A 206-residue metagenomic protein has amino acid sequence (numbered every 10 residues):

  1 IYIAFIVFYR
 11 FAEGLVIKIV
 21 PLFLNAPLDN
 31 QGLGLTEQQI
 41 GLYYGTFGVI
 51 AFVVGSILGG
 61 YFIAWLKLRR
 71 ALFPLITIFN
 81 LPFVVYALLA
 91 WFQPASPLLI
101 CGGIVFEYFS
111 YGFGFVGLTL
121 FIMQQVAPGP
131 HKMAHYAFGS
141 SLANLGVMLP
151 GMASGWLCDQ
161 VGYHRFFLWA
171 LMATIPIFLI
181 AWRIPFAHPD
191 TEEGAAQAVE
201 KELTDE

Functional and structural regions predicted by a protein language model:
I1-V16: Pair of pore-lining "gating" transmembrane helices in MFS-fold secondary transporters
Y9, K18-I40: Short amphipathic helix-loop junctions that connect adjacent transmembrane helices in Major Facilitator Superfamily/SLC
V20, F113-P128: Intracellular juxtamembrane helix-capping segments at the cytosolic ends of symmetry-related transmembrane helices
E37-Q38, G129-G139: Loop-to-transmembrane helix entry/capping segments in MFS-fold secondary transporters and related SLC/MFSD carriers
V54-F73, C158-D159: Helix-to-loop junctions at the C-terminal end of transmembrane segments in multipass secondary transporters
T77-A95: C-terminal ends and interior cores of transmembrane alpha-helices in multi-pass membrane transporters/permeases
A95-T119: Hydrophobic core of transmembrane alpha-helices in multi-pass small-molecule transporters, especially MFS/SLC-type
Y163, L168-E200: Multi-pass alpha-helical transporter architecture, strongest for 12-TM Major Facilitator/SLC carriers used
